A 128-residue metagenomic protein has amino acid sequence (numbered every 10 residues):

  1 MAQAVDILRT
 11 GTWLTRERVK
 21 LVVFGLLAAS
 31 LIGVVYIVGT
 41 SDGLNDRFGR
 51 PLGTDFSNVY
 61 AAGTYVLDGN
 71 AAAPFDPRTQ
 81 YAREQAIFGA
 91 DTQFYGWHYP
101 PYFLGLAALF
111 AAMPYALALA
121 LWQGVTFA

Functional and structural regions predicted by a protein language model:
M1-G11: Short, intrinsically disordered terminal tails adjacent to the first/last structured region
T10-L14, K20, F24, S30-A128: TM-lumen/periplasm interface segments of multi-pass membrane proteins, especially the first transmembrane helix
